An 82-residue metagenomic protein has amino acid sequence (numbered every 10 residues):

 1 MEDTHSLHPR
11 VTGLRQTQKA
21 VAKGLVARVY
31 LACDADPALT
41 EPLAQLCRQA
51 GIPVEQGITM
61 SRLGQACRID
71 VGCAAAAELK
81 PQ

Functional and structural regions predicted by a protein language model:
M1-L25, D36: Ribosome large-subunit tunnel/peptidyl-transferase-proximal elements
S6, A32, I52: Glycine- and other small-residue-rich loops at beta-strand/loop junctions that grip anionic moieties
A22-V26, R48, R68: Signal for well-folded cores of large energy- and translation-related assemblies
A27-L31: Alpha-helical transmembrane segments of helical membrane proteins, especially in multi-pass transport, channel
D34-D36, P81-Q82: Short glycine-rich anion-binding loops that position phosphate/pyrophosphate groups of nucleotides and phosphorylated
A35-S61: Feature captures the catalytic cores and cofactor-binding loops of soluble hydro-lyases/lyases that act on carboxylate
I52-Q82: C-terminal structural segments of small proteins and small subunits
